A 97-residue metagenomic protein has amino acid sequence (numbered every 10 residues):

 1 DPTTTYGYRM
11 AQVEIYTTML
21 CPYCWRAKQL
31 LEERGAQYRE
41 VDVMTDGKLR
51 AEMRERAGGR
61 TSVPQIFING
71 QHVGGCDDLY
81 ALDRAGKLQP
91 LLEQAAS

Functional and structural regions predicted by a protein language model:
D1-R9: Short, Lys/Arg-enriched N-terminal segments with co-localized hydrophobic residues within the first ~10-30 amino acids
M10-R39: Local sequence-structure signature of Cys/Sec-based thiol-disulfide redox active-site neighborhoods
Y16, M44, Q71: Anionic group-transfer/hydrolysis microenvironments
C24, G47, L82: Loop/helix-junction capping segments adjacent to catalytic residues or to phosphate/diphosphate-binding pockets
R34-A36, D42-T45, D78: Positively charged, proline/Ser/Thr-rich regional signature most characteristic of the Rhodanese/CDC25-like
V43-T61, K87-Q94: Thioredoxin-like thiol-disulfide oxidoreductase module
G58-F67, D77: Structural micro-motif
I68-A95: Non-catalytic, surface beta->alpha helical segment in thiol-disulfide oxidoreductase systems
